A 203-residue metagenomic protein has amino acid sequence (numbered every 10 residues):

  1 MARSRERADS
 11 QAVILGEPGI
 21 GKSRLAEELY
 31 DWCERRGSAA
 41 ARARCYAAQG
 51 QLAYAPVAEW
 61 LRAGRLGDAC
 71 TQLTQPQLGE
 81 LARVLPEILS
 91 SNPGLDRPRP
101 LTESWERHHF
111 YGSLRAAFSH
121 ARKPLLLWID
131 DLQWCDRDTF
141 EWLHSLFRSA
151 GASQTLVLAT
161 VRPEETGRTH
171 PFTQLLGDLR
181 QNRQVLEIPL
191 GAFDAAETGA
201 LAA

Functional and structural regions predicted by a protein language model:
M1-A203: Key residue(s) within conserved catalytic/signature motifs
